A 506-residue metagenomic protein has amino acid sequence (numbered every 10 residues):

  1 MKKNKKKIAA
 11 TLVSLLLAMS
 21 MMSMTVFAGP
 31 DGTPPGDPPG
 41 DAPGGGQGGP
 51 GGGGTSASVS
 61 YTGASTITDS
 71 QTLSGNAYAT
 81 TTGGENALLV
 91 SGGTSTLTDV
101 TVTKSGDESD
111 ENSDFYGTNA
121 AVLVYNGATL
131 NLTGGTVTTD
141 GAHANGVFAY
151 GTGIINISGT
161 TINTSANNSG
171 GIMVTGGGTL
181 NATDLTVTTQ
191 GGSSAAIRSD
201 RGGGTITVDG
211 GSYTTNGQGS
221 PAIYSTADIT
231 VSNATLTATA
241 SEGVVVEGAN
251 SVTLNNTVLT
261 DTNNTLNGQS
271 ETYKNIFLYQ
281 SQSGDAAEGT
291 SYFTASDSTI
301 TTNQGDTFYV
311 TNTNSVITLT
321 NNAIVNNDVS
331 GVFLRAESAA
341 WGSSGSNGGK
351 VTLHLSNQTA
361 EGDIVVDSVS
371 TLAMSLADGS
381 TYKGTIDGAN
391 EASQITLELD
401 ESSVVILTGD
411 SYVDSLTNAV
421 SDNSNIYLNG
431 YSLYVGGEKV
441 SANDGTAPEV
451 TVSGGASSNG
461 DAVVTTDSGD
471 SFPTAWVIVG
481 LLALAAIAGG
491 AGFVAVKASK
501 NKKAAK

Functional and structural regions predicted by a protein language model:
M1-L12, P473, K500-K506: Bacterial Sec-dependent N-terminal signal peptides
K6-F27, V479-V494: Sec-dependent N-terminal signal peptides of Gram-positive bacterial secreted proteins and lipoproteins
V26-S56, Q282-G284, G342-S343, T466-F472: Disordered, low-complexity segments in secreted/periplasmic proteins that are enriched in proline
G53-G75, L89-D107, T118-D140, F148-S165 (+11 more regions): Surface-exposed loop/turn motifs in large extracellular/passenger domains
G388-Q394, V405-N418, Y434, V440: Surface-exposed loop/turn positions within long extracellular repeat scaffolds, especially the passenger domains
K439, D444-F472, K506: C-terminal low-complexity, Ser/Thr- and acidic/Pro-rich disordered "stalk" regions positioned immediately N-terminal
D470-L482: Juxtamembrane/start-of-transmembrane alpha-helix segments at the extracytoplasmic/lumenal side of membrane anchors
A488-K506: C-terminal membrane-anchoring or membrane-association module
